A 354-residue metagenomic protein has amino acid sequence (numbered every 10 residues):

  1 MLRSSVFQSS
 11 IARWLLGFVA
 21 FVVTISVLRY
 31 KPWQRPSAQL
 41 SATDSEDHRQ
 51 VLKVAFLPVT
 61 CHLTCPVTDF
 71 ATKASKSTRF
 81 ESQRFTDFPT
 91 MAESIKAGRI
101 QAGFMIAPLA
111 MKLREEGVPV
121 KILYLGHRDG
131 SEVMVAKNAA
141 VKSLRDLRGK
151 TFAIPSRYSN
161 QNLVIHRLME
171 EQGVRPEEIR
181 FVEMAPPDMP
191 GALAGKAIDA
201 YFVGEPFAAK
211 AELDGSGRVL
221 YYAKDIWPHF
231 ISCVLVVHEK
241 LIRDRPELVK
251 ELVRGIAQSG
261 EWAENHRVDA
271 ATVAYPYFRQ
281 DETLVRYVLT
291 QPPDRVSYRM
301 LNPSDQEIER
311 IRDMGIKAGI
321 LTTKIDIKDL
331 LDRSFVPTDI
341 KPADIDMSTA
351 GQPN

Functional and structural regions predicted by a protein language model:
R3-F21: N-terminal Sec-pathway targeting helices
S9-R13, V27-V174, R180-E183, D199-E205 (+2 more regions): Short, glycine-/small- and polar/acidic-enriched structural segments that line small-molecule recognition paths
F18-R35, R157-P176, R254-Y287, D329 (+1 more regions): Ligand-binding clefts/hinges and TM-proximal coupling segments of bilobed small-molecule sensing domains
L63-V67, E93, A97, M111 (+12 more regions): Solvent-exposed, polar/charged alpha-helical surfaces in well-ordered, non-transmembrane soluble domains, broadly
P108-L109, A139, V182, P187-Y277: Pocket-lining segment of extracytoplasmic ligand-binding domains
A194-I198, P292-E307, T338-D346: Short amphipathic alpha-helical segments at helix boundaries and their inter-helical linkers
R243-T322: Secondary-structure end/capping motifs
I316-N354: Conserved C-terminal helix/tail region of periplasmic/extracytoplasmic solute-binding proteins
